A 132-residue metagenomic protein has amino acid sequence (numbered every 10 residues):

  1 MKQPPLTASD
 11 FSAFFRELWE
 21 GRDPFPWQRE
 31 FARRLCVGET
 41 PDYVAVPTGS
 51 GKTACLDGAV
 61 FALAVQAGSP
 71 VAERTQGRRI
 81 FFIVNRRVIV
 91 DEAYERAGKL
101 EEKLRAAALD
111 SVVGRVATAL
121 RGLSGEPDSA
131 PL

Functional and structural regions predicted by a protein language model:
M1-L132: N-terminal helicase ATP-binding lobe
